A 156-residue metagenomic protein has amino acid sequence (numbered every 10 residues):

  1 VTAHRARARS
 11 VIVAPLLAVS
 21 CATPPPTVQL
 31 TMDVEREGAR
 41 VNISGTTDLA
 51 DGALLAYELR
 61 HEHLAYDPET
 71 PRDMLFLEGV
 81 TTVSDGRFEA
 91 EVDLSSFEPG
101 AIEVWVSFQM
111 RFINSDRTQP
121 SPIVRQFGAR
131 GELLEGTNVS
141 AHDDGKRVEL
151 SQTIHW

Functional and structural regions predicted by a protein language model:
T2-I12: Bacterial N-terminal signal peptides that target proteins for export
A18-S20: C-terminal motif of bacterial Sec signal peptides marking the signal peptidase cleavage site
P24-E37, T46-W156: Ser/Thr-rich low-complexity repeats and stalk/linker segments
